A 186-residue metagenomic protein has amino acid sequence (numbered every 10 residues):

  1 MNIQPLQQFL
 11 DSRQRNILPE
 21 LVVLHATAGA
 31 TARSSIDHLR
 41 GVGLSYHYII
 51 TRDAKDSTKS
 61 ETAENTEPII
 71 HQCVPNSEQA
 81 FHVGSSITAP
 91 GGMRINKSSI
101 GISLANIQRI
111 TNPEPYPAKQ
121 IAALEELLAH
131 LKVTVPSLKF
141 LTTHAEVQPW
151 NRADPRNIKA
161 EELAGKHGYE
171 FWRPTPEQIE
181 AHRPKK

Functional and structural regions predicted by a protein language model:
N2-S137: Active-site-adjacent loop/helix surface patches within enzyme catalytic domains that shape the substrate-binding cleft
K97-G101, A105-K186: Basic/polar, cationic surfaces and motifs that engage anionic cell-wall and phosphate/carboxylate ligands
